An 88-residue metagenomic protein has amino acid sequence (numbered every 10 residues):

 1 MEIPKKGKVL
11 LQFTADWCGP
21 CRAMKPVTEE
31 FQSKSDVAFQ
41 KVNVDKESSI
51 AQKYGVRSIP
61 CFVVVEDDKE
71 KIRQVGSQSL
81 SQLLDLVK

Functional and structural regions predicted by a protein language model:
P4-T14: Short active-site neighborhood of thiol/selenol oxidoreductases, capturing the structured segment around
L10-L11, F39, F62: Hydrophobic beta-strand anchors of alpha/beta hydrolase catalytic cores
C18-C21, F62: The canonical Cys-X-X-Cys-His
P20-S35: Typically the conserved alpha-helix immediately C-terminal to a functionally engaged Cys/Sec in thioredoxin-like
V44-A51: Structural microenvironment flanking redox-active thiols in thiol-disulfide oxidoreductases
Y54-V63: Structural micro-motif
V63-K88: Non-catalytic, surface beta->alpha helical segment in thiol-disulfide oxidoreductase systems
